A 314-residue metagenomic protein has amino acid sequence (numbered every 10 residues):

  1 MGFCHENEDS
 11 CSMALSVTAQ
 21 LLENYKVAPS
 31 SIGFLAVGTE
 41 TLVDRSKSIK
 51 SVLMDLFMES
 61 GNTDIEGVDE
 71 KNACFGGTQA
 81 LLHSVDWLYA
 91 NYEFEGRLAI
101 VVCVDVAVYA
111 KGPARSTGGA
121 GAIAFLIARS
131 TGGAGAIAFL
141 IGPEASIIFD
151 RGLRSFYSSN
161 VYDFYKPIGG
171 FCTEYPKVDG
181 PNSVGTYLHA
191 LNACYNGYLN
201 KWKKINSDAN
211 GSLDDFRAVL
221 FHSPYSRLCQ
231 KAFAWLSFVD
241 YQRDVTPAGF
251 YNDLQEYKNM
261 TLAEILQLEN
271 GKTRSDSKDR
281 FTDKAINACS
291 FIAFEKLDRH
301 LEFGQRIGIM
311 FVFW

Functional and structural regions predicted by a protein language model:
M1-E8, S116-I205, V245, G249-D253 (+1 more regions): Condensing-enzyme catalytic core mediating Claisen C-C bond formation in acyl metabolism
M1-S12, T41-L98, A128, V239-F313: Conserved catalytic cysteine-centered active-site region of acyl-thioester-dependent Claisen-condensing enzymes
V17-G33, C194-D215, W235-V239: Phosphate/pyrophosphate-binding loops at sites that engage ATP/ADP/AMP, CoA/4′-phosphopantetheine, polyphosphate
L21, I32-L35, A80, S84 (+4 more regions): Buried hydrophobic positions in well-ordered alpha/beta secondary-structure cores of metabolic enzymes
S30-G33, N62-I65, E93-A99, G112 (+5 more regions): Short coil/turn connectors at secondary-structure junctions
G38, L98-D105, L126, L140-I141 (+1 more regions): Short beta-strand segments
S46-I49, L81-V85, A110-R115, R151-L153 (+2 more regions): Short acidic, glycine/serine/threonine-rich loops at helix termini
D215-A232: Long, repeat-rich segments with strong aromatic
